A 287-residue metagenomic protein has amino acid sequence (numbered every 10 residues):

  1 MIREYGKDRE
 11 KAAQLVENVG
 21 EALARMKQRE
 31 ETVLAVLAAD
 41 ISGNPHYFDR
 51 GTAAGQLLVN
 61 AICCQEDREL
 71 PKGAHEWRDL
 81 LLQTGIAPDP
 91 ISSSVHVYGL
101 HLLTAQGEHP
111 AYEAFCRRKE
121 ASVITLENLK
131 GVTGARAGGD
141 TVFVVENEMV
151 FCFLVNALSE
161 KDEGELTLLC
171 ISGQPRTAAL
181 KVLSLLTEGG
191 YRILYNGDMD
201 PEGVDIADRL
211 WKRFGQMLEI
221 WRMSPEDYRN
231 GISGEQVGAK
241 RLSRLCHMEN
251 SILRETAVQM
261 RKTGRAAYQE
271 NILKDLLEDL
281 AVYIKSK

Functional and structural regions predicted by a protein language model:
M1-C170, P175-E188, E202, D208-K212 (+1 more regions): Nucleic-acid enzyme cleavage-core boundary/entry regions
G190-D200: Acidic beta-strand-to-loop metal/phosphate-binding motif
Y191, R213-E219: Structural alpha-beta junctions
